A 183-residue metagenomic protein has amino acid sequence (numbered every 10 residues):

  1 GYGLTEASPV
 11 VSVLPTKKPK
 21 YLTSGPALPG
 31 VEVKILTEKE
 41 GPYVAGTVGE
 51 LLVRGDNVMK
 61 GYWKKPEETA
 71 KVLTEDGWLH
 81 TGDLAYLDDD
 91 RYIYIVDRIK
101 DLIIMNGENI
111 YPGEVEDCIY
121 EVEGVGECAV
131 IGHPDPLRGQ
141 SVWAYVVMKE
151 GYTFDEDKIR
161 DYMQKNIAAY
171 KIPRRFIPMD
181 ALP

Functional and structural regions predicted by a protein language model:
G1-E6, G25-L28, I131-H133, I177-P178: Beta-strand->loop->alpha-helix junctions that form or flank phosphate-binding loops in nucleotide-handling enzymes
G1-K20, E32, K39-E40: Gly/Ser/Thr-rich phosphate-binding loop
E32-K39, M179-P183: Active-site and channel-lining beta-strand-loop segments that bind or position nucleotide-derived/phosphorylated
V33-I35, D83-L87, V130: A structural signal for short hydrophobic beta-strand segments in well-ordered beta-sheet cores
Y43-G46, L52-G113, Y120-E121, R138: Conserved ATP-binding/catalytic segment of the ANL
I103, A129-D135, Q140-M148, E156-P183: Conserved C-terminal "lid"/linker of ANL adenylate-forming enzymes
I119-C128: Short acidic amphipathic segments
